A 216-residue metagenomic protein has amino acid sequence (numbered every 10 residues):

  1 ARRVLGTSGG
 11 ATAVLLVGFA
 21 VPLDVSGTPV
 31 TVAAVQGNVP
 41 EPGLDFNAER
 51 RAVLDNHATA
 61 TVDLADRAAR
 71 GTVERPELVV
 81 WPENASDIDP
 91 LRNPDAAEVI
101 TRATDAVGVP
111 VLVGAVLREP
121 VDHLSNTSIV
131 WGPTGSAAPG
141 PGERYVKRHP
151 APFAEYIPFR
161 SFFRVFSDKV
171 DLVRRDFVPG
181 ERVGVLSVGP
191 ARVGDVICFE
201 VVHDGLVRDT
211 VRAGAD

Functional and structural regions predicted by a protein language model:
A1-D216: Enzyme catalytic cores with a strong preference for nitrogen-chemistry domains
